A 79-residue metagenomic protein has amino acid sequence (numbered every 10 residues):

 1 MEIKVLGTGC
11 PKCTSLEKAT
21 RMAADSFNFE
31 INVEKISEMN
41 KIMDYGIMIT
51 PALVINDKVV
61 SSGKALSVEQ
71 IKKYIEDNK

Functional and structural regions predicted by a protein language model:
M1-A19: Local sequence-structure signature of Cys/Sec-based thiol-disulfide redox active-site neighborhoods
E2-V5, V33, D44: Immediate flanking context of iron-sulfur cluster ligation sites
K12, M43-Y45: Auxiliary Fe-S-binding modules of radical SAM enzymes
S15-K18, M48, L66: Generic recognition of short, well-ordered alpha-helical segments
T20, A24, I75: Conserved hydrophobic residues forming the short capping helix/wall of the S-adenosyl-L-methionine
F29-M39: Thiol-based oxidoreductase modules, predominantly thioredoxin-like and allied folds used for disulfide exchange
G46-V54: Structural micro-motif
D57-K79: Non-catalytic, surface beta->alpha helical segment in thiol-disulfide oxidoreductase systems
